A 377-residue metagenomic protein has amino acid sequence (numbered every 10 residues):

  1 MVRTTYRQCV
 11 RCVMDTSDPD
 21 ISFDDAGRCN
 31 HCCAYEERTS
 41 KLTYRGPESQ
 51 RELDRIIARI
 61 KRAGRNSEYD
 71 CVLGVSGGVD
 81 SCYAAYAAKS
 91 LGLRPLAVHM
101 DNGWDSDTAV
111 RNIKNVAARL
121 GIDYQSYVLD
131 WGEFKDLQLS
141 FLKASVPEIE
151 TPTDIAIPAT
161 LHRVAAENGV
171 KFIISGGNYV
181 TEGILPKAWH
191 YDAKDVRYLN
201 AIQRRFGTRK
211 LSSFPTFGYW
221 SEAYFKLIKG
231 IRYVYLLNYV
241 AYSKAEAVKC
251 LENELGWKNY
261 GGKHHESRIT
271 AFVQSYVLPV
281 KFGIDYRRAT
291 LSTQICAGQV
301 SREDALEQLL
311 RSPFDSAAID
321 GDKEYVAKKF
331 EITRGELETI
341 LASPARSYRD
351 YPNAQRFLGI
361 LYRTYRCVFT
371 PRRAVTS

Functional and structural regions predicted by a protein language model:
M1-C71, A87-S377: Nucleotide-activated chemistry modules centered on ATP-dependent adenylation/adenylyltransferase
C71-D80: Short, glycine-rich nucleotide/cofactor-binding loops
V79-C82, R334: Short flanking/linker segments adjacent to small metal-binding domains or redox-active Cys/His motifs
